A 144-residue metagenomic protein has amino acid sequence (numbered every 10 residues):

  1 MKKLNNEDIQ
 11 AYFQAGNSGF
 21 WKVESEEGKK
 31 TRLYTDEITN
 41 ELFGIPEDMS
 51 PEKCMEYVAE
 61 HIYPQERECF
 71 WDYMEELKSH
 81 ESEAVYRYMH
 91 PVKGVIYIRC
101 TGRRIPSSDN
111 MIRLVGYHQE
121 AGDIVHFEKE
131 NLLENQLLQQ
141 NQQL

Functional and structural regions predicted by a protein language model:
M1-I9, L133-Q140: Short, charged amphipathic alpha-helical "coupling" segments at sensory-output junctions in signaling proteins
K3-A59: PAS-family sensory domain signal
Y12, K22, R32, G94 (+2 more regions): Functionally constrained cores in energy, signaling, and assembly domains
S25, I105, A121: Hydrophobic pocket-lining residues within nucleotide cofactor-binding pockets
F43-Y117: PAS-family sensory domains
I112-Q143: Sensory coupling linkers of modular signal transduction proteins
